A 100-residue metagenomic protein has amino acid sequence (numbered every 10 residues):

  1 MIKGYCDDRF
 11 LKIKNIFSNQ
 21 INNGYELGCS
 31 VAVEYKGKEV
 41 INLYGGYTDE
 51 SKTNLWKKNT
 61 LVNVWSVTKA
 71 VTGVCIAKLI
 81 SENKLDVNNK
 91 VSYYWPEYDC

Functional and structural regions predicted by a protein language model:
I2, R9-N22: Short, basic/aromatic recognition patches
Y5, R9, N63-T68: Extracytoplasmic/periplasmic, Sec-exported soluble proteins
K14, S18, A77, V91-S92: Non-transmembrane alpha-helical segments in soluble domains of secreted/periplasmic/extracellular proteins
S18-L55, V87-N89: A short, well-structured edge-of-sheet supersecondary motif
I21, I80-S81: Alpha-helix C-terminal capping/helix-coil junction sites
K58, N63-V67, S81-C100: Active-site helix/loop module of the DD-peptidase/beta-lactamase fold, centered on the serine-lysine SxxK catalytic
A70-C75: Short amphipathic alpha-helical face segments that pack within enzyme cores and frequently flank/anchor catalytic
